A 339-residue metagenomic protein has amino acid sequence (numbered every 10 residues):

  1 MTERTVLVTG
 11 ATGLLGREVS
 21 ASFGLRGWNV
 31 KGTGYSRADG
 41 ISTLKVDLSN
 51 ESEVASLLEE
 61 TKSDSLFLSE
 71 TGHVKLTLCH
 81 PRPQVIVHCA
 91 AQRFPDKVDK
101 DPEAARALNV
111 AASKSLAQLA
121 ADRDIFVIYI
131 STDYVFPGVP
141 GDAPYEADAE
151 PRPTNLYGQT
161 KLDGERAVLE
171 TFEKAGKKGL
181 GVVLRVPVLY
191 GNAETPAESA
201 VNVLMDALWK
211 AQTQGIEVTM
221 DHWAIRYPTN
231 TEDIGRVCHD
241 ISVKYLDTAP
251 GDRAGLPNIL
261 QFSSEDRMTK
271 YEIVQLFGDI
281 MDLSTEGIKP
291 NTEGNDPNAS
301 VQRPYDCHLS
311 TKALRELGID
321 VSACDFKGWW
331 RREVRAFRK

Functional and structural regions predicted by a protein language model:
R4-R26: N-terminal Rossmann NAD(P)H-binding glycine-rich loop of SDR-like oxidoreductase domains
T9, T33, C89-A90, V127-D133 (+2 more regions): SDR active-site strand-loop-helix element
R37-E51: Rossmann-fold cofactor-recognition segment
L48-V110, A121: NAD(P)H-binding glycine-rich loop region in Rossmannoid oxidoreductase-like domains and their noncatalytic homologs
A107, A112-S115, V135-L184, V188-E194 (+1 more regions): Catalytic helix-loop patch of NAD(P)-dependent Rossmann-fold dehydrogenases
L169-R226, E232-D240: NAD(P)-dependent short-chain dehydrogenase/reductase
G235-A299, R338-K339: Mid/C-terminal beta-alpha module of Rossmann-like enzyme folds, strongest in SDR-family dehydrogenases/epimerases
C324-K339: Amphipathic terminal alpha-helices
